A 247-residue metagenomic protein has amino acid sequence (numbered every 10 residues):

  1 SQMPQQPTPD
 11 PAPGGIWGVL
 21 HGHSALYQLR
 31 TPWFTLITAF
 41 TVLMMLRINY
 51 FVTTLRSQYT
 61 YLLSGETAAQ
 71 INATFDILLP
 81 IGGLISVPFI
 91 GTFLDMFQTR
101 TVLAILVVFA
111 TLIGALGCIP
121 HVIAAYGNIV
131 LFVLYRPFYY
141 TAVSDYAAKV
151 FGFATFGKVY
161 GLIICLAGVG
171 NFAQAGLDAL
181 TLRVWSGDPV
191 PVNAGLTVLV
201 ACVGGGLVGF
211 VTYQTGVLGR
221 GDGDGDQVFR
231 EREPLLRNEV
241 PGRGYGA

Functional and structural regions predicted by a protein language model:
S1-A39, Y50, T54, D224-A247: Long, low-complexity inter-transmembrane loops of multi-pass membrane transporters
V19, S24-V87, Q174-A175: Extracytoplasmic gate region of multi-pass secondary transporters
Y59, G127-I129, P137-F153: Intracellular juxtamembrane helix-capping segments at the cytosolic ends of symmetry-related transmembrane helices
I85-Q98, L182: Helix-to-loop junctions at the C-terminal end of transmembrane segments in multipass secondary transporters
Q98-V102, L177-A201, G221: A membrane-interface helix-boundary motif in multi-pass transporters
T101-A115: Structural signature of the two symmetry-related core transmembrane helices
V107, C118-N128: Helix-loop junctions at membrane interfaces in 12-TM secondary transporters
V150-S186: A late C-terminal transmembrane helix in Major Facilitator Superfamily
